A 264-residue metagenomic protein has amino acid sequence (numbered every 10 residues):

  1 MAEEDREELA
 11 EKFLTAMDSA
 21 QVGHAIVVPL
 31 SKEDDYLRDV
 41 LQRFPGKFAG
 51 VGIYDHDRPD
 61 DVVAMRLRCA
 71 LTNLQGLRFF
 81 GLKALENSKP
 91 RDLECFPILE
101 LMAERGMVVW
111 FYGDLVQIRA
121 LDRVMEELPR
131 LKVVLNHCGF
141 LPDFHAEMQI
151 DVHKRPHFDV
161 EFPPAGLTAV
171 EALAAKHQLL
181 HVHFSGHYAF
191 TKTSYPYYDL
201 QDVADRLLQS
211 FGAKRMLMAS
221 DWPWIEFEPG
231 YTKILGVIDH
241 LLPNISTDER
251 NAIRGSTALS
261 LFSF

Functional and structural regions predicted by a protein language model:
M1-H24, D205-R206, S210-L217, E226-F264: Mid-to-C-terminal alpha-helical segments outside catalytic/metal-binding sites
R6-A16, R58-C69, G166: Short, acidic/polar
M17, L37, M102, H137 (+4 more regions): Conserved, mostly hydrophobic/aromatic
V28, F80, S185, A219: Conserved residues at the C-terminal ends of beta-strands
K32-V116, D122-R123, F158-E161: Active-site gating/metal-coordination segments in enzymes
D35-F48, G52, V134-L135, L200-Q209 (+1 more regions): Short, electropositive alpha-helical surface patch
H56-P59, A84-S88, L141-P142, A189-K192 (+1 more regions): Short, small-residue-enriched loops and turns at beta-alpha junctions that line or gate enzyme active sites
K89-L217: Catalytic pocket-lining loop regions of alpha/beta-barrel enzymes, especially the amidohydrolase/enolase/GH5 lineages
